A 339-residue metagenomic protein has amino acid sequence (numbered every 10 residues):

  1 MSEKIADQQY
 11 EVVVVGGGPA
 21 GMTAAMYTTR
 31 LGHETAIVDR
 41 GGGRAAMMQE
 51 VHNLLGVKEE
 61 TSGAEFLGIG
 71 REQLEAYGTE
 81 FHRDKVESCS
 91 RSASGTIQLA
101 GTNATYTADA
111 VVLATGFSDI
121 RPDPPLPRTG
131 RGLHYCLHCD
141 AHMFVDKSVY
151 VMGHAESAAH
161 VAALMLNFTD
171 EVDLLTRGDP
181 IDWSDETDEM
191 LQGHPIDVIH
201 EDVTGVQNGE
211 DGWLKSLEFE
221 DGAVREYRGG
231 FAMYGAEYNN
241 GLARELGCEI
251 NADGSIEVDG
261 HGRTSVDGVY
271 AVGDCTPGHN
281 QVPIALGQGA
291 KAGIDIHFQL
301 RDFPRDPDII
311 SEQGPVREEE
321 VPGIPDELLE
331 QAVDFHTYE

Functional and structural regions predicted by a protein language model:
S2-V13, F81-K147, G229-F231, I256-G260: FAD-binding core/adjacent interface of flavoenzyme oxidoreductases
E3-I5, Y10-E65, G153, A159-I181: Beta1-alpha1 glycine-rich phosphate/pyrophosphate-binding loop at the start of Rossmann-like nucleotide-binding domains
Q9, P127-M143, Y234-P283, F298: FAD-site-proximal beta/loop scaffold in flavoenzymes
G16, A114-G116, R121, M152 (+2 more regions): Short, well-ordered coil/turn residues at beta-beta hairpins and beta-strand->alpha-helix junctions within
A25-M26, A159-V161, V272-G323: A conserved FAD-binding loop/helix module that cradles the flavin
L31, L54-V57, Q73, Y77 (+6 more regions): Change "in soluble alpha/beta enzymes" to "in soluble alpha/beta proteins
E34-A36, R40-G42, Q49-A76, C136 (+1 more regions): N-terminal glycine-rich dinucleotide-binding loop that anchors FAD/FMN and/or NAD(P) in oxidoreductases
G68-A100, A104-A108, T169-I256, D302-E339: A Rossmann-like FAD-binding core segment of flavoenzymes
